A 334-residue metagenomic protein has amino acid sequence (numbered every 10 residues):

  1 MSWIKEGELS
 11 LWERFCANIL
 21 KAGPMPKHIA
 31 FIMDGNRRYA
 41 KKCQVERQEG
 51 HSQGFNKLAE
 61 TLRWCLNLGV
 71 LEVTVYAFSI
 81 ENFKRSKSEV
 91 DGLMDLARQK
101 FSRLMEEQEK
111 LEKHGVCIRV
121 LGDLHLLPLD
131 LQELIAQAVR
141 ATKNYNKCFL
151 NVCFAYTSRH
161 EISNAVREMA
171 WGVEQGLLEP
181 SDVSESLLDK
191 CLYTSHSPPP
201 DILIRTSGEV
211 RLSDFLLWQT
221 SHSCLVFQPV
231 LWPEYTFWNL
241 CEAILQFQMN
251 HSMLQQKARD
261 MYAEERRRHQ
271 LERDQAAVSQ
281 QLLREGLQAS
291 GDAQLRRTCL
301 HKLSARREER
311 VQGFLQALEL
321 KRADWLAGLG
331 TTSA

Functional and structural regions predicted by a protein language model:
M1-A334: Flexible, compositionally biased loop and terminal segments
